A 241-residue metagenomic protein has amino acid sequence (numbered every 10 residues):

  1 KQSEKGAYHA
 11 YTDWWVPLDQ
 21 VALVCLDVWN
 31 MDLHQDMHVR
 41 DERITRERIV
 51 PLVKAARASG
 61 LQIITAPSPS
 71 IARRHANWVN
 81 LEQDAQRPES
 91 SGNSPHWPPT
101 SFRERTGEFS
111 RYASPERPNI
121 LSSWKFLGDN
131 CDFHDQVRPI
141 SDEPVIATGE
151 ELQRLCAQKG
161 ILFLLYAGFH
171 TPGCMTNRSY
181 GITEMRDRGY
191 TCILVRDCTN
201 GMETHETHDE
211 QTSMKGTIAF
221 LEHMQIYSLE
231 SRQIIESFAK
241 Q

Functional and structural regions predicted by a protein language model:
K1-A22, Q35, V39-D41, V50-K54 (+4 more regions): Active-site-adjacent betaalpha module
L26: Active-site flanking residues adjacent to catalytic metal/cofactor-binding acidic residues
W29-H34: Short acidic, Gly/Ser-rich segments with clustered Asp/Glu that frequently serve as metal-coordination loops in enzyme
I44-T45: Aromatic/His-enriched, Gly/Pro-containing loop or helix-boundary segments that lie immediately adjacent to catalytic
I63-S68: Short beta-strand segments at enzyme active-site cores
